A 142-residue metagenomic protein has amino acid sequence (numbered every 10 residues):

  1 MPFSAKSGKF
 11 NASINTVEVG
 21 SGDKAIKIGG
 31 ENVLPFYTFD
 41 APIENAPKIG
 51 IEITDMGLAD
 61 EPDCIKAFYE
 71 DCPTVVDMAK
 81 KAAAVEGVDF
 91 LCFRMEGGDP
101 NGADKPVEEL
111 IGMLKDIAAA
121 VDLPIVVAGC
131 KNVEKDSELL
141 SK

Functional and structural regions predicted by a protein language model:
P2-T54: N-terminal basic/disordered segments at the start of proteins
N45-I49, G87-D89, V121-I125: Short, well-ordered coil/turn segments that N-cap beta-strands
K48-D77, G102-D104, A128-V133: Active-site mouth loops of central-metabolism enzymes
D60-D63, V88-D116, V121, K131: Glycine-rich, proline-tolerant flexible connector loops at the mouths of alpha/beta enzymes
P73-E96: Catalytic domains of carbohydrate-active enzymes, especially glycoside hydrolases
A79-A83, I111-A118, L140: Generic structural signal for well-ordered alpha-helices, preferentially at hydrophobic/aromatic core positions
V126-A128, K142: Short catalytic-loop micro-motif centered on adjacent basic/acidic residues
E134-K142: Distinct, well-ordered alpha-helical segments
